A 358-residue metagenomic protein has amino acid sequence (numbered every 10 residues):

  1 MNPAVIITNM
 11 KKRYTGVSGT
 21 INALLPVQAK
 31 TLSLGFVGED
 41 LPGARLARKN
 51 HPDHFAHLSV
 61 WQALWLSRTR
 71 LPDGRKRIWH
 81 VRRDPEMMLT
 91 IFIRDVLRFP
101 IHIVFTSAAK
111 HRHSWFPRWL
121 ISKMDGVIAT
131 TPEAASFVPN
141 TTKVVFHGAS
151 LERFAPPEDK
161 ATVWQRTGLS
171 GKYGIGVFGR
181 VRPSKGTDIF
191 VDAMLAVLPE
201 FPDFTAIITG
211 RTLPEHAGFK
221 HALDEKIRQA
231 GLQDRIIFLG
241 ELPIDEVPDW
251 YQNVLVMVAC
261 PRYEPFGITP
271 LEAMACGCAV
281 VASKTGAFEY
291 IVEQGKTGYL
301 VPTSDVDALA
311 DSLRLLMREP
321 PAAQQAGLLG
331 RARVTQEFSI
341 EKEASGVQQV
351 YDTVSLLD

Functional and structural regions predicted by a protein language model:
I121-K160, L169-S170: Donor nucleotide-sugar binding/catalytic pocket of nucleotide-sugar-dependent glycosyltransferases
R166-K185, V191-L195, I207: Conserved donor-binding/catalytic core segment of Leloir-type glycosyltransferases
K220-E241: Nucleotide-activated donor-binding/catalytic signature segment of Leloir-type glycosyltransferases, i.e., the conserved
E241-L242, D249-V254: Short alpha-helical donor nucleotide-sugar binding micro-motif in glycosyltransferases
R262: Aromatic "clamp/platform" in nucleotide-sugar-dependent glycosyltransferases that forms part of the donor/acceptor
A279-S283, V292: Short hydrophobic beta-strand element within catalytic cores of glycosyltransferases and related nucleotide-activated
Q294-G295, Y299-D307, R314-P321: Conserved acidic donor-binding segment of nucleotide-sugar-dependent glycosyltransferases
L315, A322-E337, E343-G346: A short, well-ordered alpha-helix in the C-terminal region of glycosyltransferases
